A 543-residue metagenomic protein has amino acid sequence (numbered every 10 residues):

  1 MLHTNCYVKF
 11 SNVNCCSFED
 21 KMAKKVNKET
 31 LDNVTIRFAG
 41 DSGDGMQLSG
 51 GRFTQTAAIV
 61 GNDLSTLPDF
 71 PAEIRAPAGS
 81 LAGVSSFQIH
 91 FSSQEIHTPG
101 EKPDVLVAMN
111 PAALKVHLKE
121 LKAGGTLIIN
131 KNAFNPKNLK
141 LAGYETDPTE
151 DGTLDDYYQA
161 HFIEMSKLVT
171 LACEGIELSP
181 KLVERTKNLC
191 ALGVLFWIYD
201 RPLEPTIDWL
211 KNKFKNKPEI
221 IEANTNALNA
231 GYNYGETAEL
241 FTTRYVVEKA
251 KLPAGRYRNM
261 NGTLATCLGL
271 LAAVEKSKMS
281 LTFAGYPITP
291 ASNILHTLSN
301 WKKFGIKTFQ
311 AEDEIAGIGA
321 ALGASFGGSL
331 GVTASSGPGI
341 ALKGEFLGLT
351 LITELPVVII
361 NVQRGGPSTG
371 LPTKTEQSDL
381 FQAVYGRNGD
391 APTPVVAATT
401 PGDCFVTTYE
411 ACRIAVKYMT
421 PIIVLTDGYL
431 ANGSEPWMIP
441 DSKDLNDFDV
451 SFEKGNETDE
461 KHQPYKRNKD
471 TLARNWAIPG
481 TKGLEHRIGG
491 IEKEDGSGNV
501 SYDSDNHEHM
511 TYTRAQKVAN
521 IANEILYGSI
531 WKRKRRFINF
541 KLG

Functional and structural regions predicted by a protein language model:
C6, C15-C16: Cysteine-centered motifs
C15, L252, M260-G269, S277 (+2 more regions): Flexible, low-complexity linker and terminal segments
F18, A23-S277: Active-site cofactor/cluster-binding pocket
N33, L171-C173, L240-G255, A273-S280 (+5 more regions): Gly-rich Lys/Arg/Thr-decorated short loops/hinges at beta-loop-alpha junctions or inter-strand turns that position
N33-L121, L268, A273, L281 (+2 more regions): Thiamine diphosphate
F70-P71, L210, A227, E248-K251 (+5 more regions): A glycine-rich phosphate-binding loop feature that marks nucleotide/adenosyl-phosphate handling sites
V84, T186, Q363-D390, E508-G543: Thiamine diphosphate
R185, W197, L351-T353, P367 (+6 more regions): Mobile "lid/hinge" segments at catalytic clefts and subdomain interfaces of large enzymes
